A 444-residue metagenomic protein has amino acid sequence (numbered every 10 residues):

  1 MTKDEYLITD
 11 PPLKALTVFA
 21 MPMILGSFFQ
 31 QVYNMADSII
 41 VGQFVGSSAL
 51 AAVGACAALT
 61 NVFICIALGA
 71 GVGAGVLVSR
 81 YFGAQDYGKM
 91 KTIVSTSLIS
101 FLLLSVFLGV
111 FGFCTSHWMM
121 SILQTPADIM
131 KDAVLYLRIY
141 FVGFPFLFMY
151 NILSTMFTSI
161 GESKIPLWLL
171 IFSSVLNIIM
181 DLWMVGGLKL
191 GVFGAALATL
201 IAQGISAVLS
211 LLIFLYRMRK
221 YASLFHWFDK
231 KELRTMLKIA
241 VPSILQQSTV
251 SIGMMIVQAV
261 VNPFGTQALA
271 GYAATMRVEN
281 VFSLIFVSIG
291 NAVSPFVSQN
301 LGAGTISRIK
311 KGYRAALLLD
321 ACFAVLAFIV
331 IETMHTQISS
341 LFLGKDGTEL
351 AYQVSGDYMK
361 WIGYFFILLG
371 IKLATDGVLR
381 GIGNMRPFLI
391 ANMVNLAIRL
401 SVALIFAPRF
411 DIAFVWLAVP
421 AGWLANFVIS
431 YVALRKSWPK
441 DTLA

Functional and structural regions predicted by a protein language model:
M1-A20, V78-G143, G187-V241, V297-Y364 (+1 more regions): Short alpha-helical transmembrane segments in multi-pass integral membrane proteins
L7-F44, A58-G73, L77, L102-G109 (+4 more regions): N-terminal transmembrane alpha-helices
V18, V41-N61, A127-D132, V192-F193 (+5 more regions): Interfacial/gating helices of multi-pass transporter permease domains
V18-D37, I139, S173, A202-S206 (+4 more regions): Transmembrane helical elements of multi-pass membrane transporters/channels
F28, V32-L50, M120-A127, W183-L190 (+6 more regions): Helix-terminus/linker motif at the lipid-water interface of multi-pass membrane proteins
L50-V110, L147-P166, G271-H335, L369-G383 (+1 more regions): Small-residue-rich hydrophobic transmembrane alpha-helices
V62-C65, N177-D181, S206-L211, V281-L284 (+3 more regions): Hydrophobic transmembrane alpha-helices of multi-pass small-molecule transporters
G71, Y140-T158, P166-S174, A195-V208 (+4 more regions): Short runs within selected transmembrane alpha-helices of multi-pass transporters and secretion channels
